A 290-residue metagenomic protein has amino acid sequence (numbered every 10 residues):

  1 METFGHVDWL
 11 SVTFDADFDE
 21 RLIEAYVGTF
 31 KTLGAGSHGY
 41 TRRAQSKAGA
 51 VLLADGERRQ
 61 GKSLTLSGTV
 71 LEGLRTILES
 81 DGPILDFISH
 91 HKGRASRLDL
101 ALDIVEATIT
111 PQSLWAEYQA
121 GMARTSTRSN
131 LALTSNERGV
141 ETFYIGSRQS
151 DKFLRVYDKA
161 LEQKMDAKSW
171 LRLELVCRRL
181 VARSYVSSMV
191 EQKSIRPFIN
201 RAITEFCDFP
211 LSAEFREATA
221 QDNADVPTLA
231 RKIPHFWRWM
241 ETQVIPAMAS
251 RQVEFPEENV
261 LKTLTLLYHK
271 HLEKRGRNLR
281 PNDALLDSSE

Functional and structural regions predicted by a protein language model:
M1-R231, W239-E290: Structured, helix-rich domain cores that form ligand/interaction pockets
